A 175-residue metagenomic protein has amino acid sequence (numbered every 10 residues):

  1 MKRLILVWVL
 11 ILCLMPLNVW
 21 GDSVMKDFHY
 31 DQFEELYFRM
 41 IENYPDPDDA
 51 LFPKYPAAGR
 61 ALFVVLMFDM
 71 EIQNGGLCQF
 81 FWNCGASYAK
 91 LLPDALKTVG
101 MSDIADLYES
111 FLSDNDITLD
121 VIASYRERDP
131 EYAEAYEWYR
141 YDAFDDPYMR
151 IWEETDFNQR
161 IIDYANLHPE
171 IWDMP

Functional and structural regions predicted by a protein language model:
M1-L4: Positively charged n-region of N-terminal signal peptides that target proteins for export
V7-P16: Bacterial N-terminal signal peptides
L17-G21: Sec/Tat signal peptide C-region and signal peptidase I cleavage site
D22-Y88, A95-P175: Extended, alpha-helix-rich binding/interface surfaces that flank or overlap catalytic cores and mediate recognition
